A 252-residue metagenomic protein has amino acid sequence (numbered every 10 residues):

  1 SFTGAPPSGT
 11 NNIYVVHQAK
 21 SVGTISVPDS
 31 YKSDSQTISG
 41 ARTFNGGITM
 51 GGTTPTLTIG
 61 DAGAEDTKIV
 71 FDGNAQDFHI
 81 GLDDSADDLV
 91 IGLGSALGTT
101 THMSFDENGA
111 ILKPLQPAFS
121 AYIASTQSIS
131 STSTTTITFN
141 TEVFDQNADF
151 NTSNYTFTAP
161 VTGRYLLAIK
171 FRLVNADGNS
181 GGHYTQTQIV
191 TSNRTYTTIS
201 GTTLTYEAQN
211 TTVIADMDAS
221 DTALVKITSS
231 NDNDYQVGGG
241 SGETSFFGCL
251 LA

Functional and structural regions predicted by a protein language model:
S1-F2, D87-L89, I111, T195: Hydrophobic residues embedded in beta-strands of well-ordered beta-sheets
S1-S8, L89, G94-T101, D234-G238: Short, surface-exposed beta-strand/turn "edge" patches of beta-sheet domains
G4-G60, G98, H102-T138, L251: Glycine-rich, low-complexity segments
G9, K32-D34, Q76, T101 (+3 more regions): Generic detector of short, well-ordered, non-transmembrane alpha-helical segments enriched in hydrophobic residues
A19, I80, D106-A252: Extracellular jelly-roll beta-sandwich "head" domains, especially the C-terminal globular C1q domain
Y31, Q36, G63, K68 (+8 more regions): Intrinsically disordered, low-complexity regions of eukaryotic proteins
I38, F44-T100, P117-F119, I123-Q127 (+5 more regions): Self-maturation zones of extracellular/virion spikes and adhesins
